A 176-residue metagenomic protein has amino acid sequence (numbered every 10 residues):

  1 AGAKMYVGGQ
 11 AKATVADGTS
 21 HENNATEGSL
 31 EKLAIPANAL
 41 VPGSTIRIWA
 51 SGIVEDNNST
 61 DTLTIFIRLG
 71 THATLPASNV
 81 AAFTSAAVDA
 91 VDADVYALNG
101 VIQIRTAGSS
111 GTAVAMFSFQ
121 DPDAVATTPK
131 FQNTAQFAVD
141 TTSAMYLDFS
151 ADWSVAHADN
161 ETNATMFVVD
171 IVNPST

Functional and structural regions predicted by a protein language model:
G2-T176: Surface-exposed molecular-recognition determinants
